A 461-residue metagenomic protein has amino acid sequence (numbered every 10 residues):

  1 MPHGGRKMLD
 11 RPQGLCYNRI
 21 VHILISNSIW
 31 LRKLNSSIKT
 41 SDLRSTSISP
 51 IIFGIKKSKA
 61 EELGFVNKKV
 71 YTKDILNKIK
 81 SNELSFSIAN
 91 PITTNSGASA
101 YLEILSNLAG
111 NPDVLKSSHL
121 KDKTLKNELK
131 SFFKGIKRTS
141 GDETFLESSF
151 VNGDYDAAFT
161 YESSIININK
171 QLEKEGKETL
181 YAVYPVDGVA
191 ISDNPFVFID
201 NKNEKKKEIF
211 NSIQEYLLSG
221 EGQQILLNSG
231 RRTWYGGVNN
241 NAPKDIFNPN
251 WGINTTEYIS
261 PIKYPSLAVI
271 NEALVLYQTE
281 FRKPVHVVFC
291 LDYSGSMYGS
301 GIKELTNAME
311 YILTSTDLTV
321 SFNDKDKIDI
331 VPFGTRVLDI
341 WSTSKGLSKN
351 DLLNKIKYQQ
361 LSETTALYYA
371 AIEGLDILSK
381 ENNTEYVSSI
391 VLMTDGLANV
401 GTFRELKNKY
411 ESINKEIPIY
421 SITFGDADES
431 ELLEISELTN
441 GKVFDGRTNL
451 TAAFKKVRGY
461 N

Functional and structural regions predicted by a protein language model:
M1-T93: N-terminal segment of the mature folded domain
R44-F53, K126-F132, S140, K174-K202 (+1 more regions): Periplasmic-binding protein-like
I79, Y216-V238: Periplasmic-binding protein-like
S106, P112-Y184: Ligand-binding pocket segment of bilobal, Venus flytrap-like solute-binding proteins
K177, L361, T394-D445, K455-V457: VWA/integrin I-like adhesion module and closely mimicked acidic/polar interface patches used
Y235-V288, G295-K303, L338: Acidic, polar low-complexity linker/tail segments
E280-S342, A370-A371, S389-M393, F424-A427: Von Willebrand factor
L338-I340, N350-S388, Y420-E431, A452-A453: Von Willebrand factor
